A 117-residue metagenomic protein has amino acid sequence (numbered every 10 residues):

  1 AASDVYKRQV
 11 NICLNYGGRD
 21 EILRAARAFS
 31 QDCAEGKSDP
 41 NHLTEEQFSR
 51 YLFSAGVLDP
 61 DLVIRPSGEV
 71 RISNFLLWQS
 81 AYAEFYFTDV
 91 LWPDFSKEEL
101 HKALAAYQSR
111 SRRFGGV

Functional and structural regions predicted by a protein language model:
S3-V117: Flexible, compositionally biased loop and terminal segments
